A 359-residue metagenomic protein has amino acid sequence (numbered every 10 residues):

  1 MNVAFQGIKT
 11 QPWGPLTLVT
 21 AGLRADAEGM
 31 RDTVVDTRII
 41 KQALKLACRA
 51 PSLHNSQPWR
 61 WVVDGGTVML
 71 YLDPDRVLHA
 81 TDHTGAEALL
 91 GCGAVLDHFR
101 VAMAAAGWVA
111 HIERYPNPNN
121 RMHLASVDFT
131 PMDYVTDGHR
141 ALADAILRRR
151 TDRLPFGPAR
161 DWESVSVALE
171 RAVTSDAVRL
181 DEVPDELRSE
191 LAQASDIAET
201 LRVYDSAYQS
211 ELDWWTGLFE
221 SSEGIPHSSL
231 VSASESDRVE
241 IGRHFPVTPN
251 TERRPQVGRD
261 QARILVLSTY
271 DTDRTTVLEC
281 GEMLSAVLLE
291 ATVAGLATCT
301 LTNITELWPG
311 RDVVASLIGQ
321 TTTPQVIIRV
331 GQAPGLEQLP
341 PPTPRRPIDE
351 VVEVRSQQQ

Functional and structural regions predicted by a protein language model:
N2-Q359: Acidic, surface-exposed loops and disordered segments
